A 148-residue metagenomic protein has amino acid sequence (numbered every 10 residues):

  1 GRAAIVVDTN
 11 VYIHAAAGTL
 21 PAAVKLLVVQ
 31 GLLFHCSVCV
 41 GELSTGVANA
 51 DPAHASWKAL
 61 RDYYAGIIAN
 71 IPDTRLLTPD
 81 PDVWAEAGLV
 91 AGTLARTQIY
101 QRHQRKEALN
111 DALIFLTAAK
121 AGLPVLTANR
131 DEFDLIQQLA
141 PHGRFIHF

Functional and structural regions predicted by a protein language model:
G1, F115-F148: Acidic, PIN/NYN-like endoribonuclease modules and their adjacent C-terminal/linker elements
G1-G66: Short, well-structured N-terminal submotif of metal-dependent ribonuclease cores
L33, L76-L77, F145-H147: Conserved beta-strand scaffold positions in the cores of enzyme catalytic domains, especially in NTP/NDP-utilizing
E42, E86, L135: Phosphate- and divalent-cation-binding pockets in alpha/beta enzyme and binding domains that engage nucleotide-derived
T45-V47, T74-P124, A128: Active-site neighborhoods of divalent-metal-dependent phosphate/nucleic-acid chemistry enzymes
A50-H54, L94-A95, G143-I146: Short, hinge-like loop/turn segments at secondary-structure boundaries
I67-T74: Helix-adjacent hinge/juxtasegments
